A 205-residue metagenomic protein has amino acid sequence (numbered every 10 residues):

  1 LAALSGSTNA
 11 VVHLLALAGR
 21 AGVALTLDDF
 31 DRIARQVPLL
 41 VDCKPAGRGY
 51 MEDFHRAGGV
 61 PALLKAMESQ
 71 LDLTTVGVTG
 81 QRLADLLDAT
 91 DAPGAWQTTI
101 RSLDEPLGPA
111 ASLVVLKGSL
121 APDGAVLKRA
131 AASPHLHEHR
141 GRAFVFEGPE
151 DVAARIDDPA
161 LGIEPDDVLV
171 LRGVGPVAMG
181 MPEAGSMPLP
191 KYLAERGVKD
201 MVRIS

Functional and structural regions predicted by a protein language model:
L1-S205: Catalytic or ion-coupling anion/metal-binding cores of large enzyme and transporter domains
